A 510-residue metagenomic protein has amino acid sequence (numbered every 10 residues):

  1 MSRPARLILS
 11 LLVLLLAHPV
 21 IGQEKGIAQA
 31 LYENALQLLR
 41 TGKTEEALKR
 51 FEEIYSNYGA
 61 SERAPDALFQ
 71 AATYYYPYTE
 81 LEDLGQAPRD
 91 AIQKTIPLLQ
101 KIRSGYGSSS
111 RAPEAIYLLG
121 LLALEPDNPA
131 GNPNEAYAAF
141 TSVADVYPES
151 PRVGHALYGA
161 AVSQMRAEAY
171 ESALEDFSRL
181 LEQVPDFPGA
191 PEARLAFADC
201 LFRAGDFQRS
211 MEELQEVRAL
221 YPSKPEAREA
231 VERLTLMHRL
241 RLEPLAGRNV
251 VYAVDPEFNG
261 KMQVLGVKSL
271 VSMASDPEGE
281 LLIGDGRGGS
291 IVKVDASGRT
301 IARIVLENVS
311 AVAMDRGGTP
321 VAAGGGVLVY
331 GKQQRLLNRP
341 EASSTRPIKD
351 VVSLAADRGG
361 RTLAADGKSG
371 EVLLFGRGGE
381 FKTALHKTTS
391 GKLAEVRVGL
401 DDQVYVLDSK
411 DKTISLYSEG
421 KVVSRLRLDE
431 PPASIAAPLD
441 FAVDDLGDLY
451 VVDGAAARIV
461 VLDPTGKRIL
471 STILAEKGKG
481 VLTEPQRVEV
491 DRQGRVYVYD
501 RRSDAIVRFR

Functional and structural regions predicted by a protein language model:
M1-I8: Bacterial N-terminal signal peptides that target proteins for export
I8-A17: Bacterial N-terminal signal peptides
V20-V321, G325-S353, D357-L363, G367-K392 (+5 more regions): Acidic, polar-rich low-complexity tracts and alpha-helical solenoid repeat scaffolds
